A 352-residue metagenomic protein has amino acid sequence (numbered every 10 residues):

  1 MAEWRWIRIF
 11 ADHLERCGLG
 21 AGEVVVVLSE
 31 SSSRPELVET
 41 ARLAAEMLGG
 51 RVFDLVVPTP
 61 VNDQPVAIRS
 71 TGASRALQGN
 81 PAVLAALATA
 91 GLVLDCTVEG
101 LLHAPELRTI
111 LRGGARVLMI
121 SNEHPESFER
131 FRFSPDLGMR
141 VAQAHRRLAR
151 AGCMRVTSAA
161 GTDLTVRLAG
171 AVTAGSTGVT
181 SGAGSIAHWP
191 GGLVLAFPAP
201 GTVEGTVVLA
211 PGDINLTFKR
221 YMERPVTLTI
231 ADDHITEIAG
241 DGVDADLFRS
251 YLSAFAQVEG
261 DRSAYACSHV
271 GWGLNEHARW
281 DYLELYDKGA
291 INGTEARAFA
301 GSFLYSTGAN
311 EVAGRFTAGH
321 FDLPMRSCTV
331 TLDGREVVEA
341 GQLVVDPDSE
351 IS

Functional and structural regions predicted by a protein language model:
M1-A231, A256, D261, C328-S352: Active-site bordering "gate/hinge" segments that shape substrate access to catalytic or cofactor-binding pockets
Y221, E237-T307: Dual-mode signal for accessory low-complexity, basic/Gly-rich regions
G289-S352: Internal helix-turn-beta structural module
